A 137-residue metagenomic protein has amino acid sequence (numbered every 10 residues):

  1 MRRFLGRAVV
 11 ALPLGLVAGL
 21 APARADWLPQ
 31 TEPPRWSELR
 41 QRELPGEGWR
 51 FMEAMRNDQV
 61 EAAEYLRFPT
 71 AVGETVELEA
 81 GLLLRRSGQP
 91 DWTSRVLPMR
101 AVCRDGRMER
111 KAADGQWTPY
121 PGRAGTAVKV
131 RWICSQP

Functional and structural regions predicted by a protein language model:
M1-F4: Positively charged n-region of N-terminal signal peptides that target proteins for export
A8-G19: Bacterial N-terminal signal peptides
A23-P137: N-terminal secretory-pathway/extracellular module detecting exported/lumenal segments and adjacent signal-anchor/first
